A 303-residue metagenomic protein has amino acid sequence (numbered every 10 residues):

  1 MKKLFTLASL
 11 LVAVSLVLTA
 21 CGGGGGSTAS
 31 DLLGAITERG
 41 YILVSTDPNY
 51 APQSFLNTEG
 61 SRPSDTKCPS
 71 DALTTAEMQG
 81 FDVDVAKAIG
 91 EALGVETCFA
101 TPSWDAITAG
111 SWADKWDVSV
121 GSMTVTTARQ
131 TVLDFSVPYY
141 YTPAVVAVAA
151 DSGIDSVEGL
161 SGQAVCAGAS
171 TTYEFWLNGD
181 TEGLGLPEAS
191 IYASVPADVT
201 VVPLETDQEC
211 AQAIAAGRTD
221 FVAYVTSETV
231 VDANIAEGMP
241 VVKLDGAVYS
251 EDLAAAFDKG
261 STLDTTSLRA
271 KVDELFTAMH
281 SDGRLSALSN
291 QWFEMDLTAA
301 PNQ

Functional and structural regions predicted by a protein language model:
S15-A20: C-terminal motif of bacterial Sec signal peptides marking the signal peptidase cleavage site
G22, D84-A92, D151-I154, E158-A164 (+2 more regions): Extended ligand-binding regions for polar small-molecule ligands
G23-S27, T172-V202, G238-L244, E274-Q303: Ligand-binding clefts/hinges and TM-proximal coupling segments of bilobed small-molecule sensing domains
T28-S122: Extracytoplasmic small-molecule ligand-binding "clamshell" domains of the periplasmic binding protein/Venus flytrap
P63-D65, V148-G168, L184-Y192: Flexible hinge/capping segments at coil-to-helix
F81-D84, C98-G110, S152, A193-A213 (+1 more regions): Short helix-initiation/N-cap motifs at beta->coil->alpha
A106, S122-V132, F175-G179, G183 (+1 more regions): A ligand-binding cleft/hinge motif common to bilobed small-molecule-binding domains
Y139-V148, E228, D232-F276, F293-Q303: Periplasmic-binding protein-like
